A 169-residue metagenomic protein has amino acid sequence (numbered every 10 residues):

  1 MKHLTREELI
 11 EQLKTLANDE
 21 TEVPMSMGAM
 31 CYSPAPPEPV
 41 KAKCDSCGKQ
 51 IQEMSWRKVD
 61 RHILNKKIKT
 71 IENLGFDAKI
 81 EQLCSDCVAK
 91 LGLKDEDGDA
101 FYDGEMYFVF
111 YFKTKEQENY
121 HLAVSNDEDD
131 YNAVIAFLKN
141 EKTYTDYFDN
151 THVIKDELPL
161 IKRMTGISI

Functional and structural regions predicted by a protein language model:
M1, N119-E128, Y147-N150: A short, exposed loop/beta-hairpin motif centered on an aromatic-Gly-Thr core
L9-L16, D130-F137, E157-R163: Charge-rich, solvent-exposed alpha-helical interaction surfaces
E22-P34, H62-I71: Short Cys/His-rich Zn2+-coordinating modules
P39-D77: Short recognition patches in nucleic-acid-associated and regulatory proteins
D45, S85-V88: Cys/His/Pro-rich metal-binding microdomains
S55-H62, D95-M106: Short cysteine/histidine-rich zinc-coordinating motifs and their immediately flanking basic loops
L64-D86, G104-T114: Short microdomains enriched in Cys/His and/or Lys/Arg
Q82, A136, N140-I169: Short, mixed-charge low-complexity intrinsically disordered segments
